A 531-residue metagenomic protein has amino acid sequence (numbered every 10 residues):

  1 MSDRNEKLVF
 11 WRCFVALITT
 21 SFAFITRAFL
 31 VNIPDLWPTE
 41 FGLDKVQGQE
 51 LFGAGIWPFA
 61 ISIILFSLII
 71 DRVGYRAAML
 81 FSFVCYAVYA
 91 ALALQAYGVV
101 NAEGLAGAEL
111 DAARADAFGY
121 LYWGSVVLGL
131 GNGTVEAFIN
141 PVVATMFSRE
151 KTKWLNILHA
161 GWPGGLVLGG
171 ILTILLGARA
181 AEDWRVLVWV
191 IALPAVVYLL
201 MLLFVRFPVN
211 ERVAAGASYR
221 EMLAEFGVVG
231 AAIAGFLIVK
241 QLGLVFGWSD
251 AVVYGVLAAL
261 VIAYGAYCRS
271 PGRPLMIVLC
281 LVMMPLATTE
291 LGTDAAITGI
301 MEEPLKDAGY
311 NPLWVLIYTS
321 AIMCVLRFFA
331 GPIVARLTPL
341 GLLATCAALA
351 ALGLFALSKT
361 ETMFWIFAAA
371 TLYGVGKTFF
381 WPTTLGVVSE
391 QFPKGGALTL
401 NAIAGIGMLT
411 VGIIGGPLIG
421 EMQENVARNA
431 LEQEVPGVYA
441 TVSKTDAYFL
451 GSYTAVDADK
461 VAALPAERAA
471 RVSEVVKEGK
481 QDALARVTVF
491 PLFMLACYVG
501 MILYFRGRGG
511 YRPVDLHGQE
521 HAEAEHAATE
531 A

Functional and structural regions predicted by a protein language model:
L8-K45, V135, N140, T293-M301 (+1 more regions): Extracytoplasmic
R27-V31, V228-G255, Y264-I317, G412-N425: Extracytoplasmic gate region of multi-pass secondary transporters
E50-I70, I317-A330: Central cavity-lining transmembrane alpha-helices of secondary-active solute carriers, predominantly the Major
V84-R114, L349-E361: C-terminal ends and interior cores of transmembrane alpha-helices in multi-pass membrane transporters/permeases
A102-E109, P417-T488, A524-A531: Low-complexity, proline/glycine-enriched hydrophobic segments characteristic of transmembrane helices
E150-T173, G177, L400-Q423: Glycine-rich segments within core transmembrane alpha-helices of 12-TM secondary carriers
L158-A258: Helix-loop-helix hairpin linking two adjacent transmembrane segments in secondary transporters
